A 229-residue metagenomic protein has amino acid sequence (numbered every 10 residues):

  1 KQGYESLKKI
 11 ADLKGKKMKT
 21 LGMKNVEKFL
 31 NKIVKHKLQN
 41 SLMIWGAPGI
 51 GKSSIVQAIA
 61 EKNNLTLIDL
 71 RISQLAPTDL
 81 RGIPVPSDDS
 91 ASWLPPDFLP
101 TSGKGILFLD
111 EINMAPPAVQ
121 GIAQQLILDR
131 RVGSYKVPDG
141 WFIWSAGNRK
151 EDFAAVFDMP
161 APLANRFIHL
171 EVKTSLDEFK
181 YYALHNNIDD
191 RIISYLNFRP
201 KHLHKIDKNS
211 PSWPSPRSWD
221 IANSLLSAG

Functional and structural regions predicted by a protein language model:
K1-G15: Arg/Lys-rich, low-complexity, intrinsically disordered basic segments
L13-R199: AAA+ P-loop NTPase catalytic core and its hallmark functional loops
Y182-G229: Conserved AAA+ ATPase small/helical "lid" subdomain
